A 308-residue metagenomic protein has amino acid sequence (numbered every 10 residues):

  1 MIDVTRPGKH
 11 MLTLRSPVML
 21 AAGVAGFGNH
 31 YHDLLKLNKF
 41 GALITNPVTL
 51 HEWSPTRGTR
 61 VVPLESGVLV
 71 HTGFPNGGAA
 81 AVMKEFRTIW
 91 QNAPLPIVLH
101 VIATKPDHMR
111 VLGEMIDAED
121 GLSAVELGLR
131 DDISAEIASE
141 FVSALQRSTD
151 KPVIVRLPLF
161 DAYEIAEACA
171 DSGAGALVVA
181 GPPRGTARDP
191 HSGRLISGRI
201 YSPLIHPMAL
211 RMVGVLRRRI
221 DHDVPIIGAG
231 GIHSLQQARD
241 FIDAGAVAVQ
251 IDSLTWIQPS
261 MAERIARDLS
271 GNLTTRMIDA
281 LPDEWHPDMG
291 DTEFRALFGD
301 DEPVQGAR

Functional and structural regions predicted by a protein language model:
I2-G8, G28-Q91: Glycine-rich, positively charged N-terminal anion/phosphate-binding segment
V18-A22, G41-T45, I97-V101, S123-L127 (+4 more regions): Hydrophobic faces of well-ordered beta-strands that scaffold small-molecule active sites in alpha/beta enzyme cores
N29-L34, R110-I116, F160-G175, R217-I226 (+1 more regions): Catalytic cores of alpha/beta
T45-H51, A124-D131, A176-T186, G231-I232 (+1 more regions): Glycine-rich phosphate-binding active-site loops on the catalytic face of alpha/beta enzymes
T59-E136: Active-site beta->alpha loop and helix N-cap motifs at the rims of alpha/beta catalytic domains
G67-L95, A138-L159, I196-I226, I265-I278: Alpha-helix-loop-beta-strand connector modules within alpha/beta enzyme cores
L127-I137, I165-H222, R264: Glycine/Thr-rich beta-alpha phosphate-binding loop at enzyme active sites
Y201-V224, H233-R308: Alpha/beta catalytic cores of nucleotide-metabolism and tRNA/nucleoside-modifying enzymes
